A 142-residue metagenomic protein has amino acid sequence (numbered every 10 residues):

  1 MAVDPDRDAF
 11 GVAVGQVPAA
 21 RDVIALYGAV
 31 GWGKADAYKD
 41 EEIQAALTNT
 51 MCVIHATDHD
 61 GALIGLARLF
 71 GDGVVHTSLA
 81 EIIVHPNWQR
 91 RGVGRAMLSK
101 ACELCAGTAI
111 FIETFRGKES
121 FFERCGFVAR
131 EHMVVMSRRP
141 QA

Functional and structural regions predicted by a protein language model:
M1-Y38, M133, A142: Short amphipathic alpha-helix that is part of the acyltransferase structural core
E41-I83: A conserved beta-strand-loop-helix scaffold within acyl/acetyltransferase catalytic domains
V75, G117-K118: A generic "binding-loop/recognition-motif" signal
V84, R90-E103: Conserved acetyl-CoA-binding loop-helix of GNAT-fold acetyltransferases
E103-R116: Conserved GNAT acetyl-CoA-binding A-motif
F122: Conserved active-site tyrosine of GNAT-family acetyltransferases
C125-H132: Conserved acetyl-CoA-binding loop of GNAT-fold acetyltransferases
